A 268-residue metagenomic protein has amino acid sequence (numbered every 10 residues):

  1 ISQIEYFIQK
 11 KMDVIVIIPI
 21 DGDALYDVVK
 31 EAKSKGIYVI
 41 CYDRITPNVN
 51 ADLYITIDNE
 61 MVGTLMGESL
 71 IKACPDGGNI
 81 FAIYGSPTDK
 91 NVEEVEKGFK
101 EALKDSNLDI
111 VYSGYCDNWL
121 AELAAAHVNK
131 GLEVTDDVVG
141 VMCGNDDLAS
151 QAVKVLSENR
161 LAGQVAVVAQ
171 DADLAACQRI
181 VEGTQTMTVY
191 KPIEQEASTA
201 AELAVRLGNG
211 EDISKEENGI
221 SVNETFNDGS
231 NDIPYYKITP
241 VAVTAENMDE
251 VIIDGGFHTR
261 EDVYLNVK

Functional and structural regions predicted by a protein language model:
I1-K268: A residue-level marker of the well-folded mature domains of exported/periplasmic proteins
